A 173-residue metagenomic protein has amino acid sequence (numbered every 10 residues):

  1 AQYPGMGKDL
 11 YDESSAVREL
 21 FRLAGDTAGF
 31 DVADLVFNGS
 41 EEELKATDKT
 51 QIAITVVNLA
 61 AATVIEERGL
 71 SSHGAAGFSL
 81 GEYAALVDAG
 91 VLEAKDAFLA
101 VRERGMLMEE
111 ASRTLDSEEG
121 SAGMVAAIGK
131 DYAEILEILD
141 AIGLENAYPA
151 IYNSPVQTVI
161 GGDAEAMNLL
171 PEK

Functional and structural regions predicted by a protein language model:
A1-A76, L107, I160: Helix-rich "cap/lid" substructures immediately adjacent to catalytic or cofactor-binding pockets
A1-Q2, D26-A28, A89-K173: Alpha/beta catalytic cores of group-transfer enzymes, especially the acyltransferase/condensing modules of polyketide
L10, A24, A85, I138-L139: Broad structural signal for hydrophobic residues in well-ordered alpha-helices, predominantly aliphatic
E19, A53, S79-L80, L92 (+1 more regions): An amphipathic alpha-helix/helix-turn recognition signal
L35, A76-G77, Y148-N153: Short beta-strand
E41-E42, A76-Y83, G105, S121-A126: Short, glycine/charge-rich beta-strand/loop segments that flank catalytic centers and engage negatively charged groups
N58, H73, G77-G81, A85 (+2 more regions): Gly/Ala-rich beta-loop-alpha elbow adjacent to hydrolase catalytic centers
A61, A84, A166: Conserved cofactor-binding/catalytic machinery of classical short-chain dehydrogenase/reductase
